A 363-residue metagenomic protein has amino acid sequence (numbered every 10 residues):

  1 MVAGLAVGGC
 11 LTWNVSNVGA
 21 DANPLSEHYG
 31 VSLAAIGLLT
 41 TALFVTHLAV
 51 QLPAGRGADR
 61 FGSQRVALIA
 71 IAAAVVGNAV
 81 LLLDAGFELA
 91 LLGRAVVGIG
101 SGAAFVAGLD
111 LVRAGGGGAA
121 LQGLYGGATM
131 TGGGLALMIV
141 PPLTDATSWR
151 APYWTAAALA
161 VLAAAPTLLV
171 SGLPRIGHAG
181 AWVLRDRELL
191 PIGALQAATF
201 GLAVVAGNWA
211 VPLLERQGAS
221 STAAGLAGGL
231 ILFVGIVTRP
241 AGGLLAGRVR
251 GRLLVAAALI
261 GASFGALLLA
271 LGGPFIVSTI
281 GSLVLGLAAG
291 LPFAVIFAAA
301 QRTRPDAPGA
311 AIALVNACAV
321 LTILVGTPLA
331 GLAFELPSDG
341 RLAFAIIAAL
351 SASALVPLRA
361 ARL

Functional and structural regions predicted by a protein language model:
V18-G19, E188-I236: Extracytoplasmic gate region of multi-pass secondary transporters
G30, G62, L83-E88, G272-G273: Helix-breaking motifs and short loop linkers at transmembrane-helix boundaries and internal kinks in secondary membrane
A49-A85: Conserved MFS/SLC helix-loop-helix module at the cytosolic interface between two early adjacent transmembrane helices
V50-G62, T238-R250, F334-E335: Helix-to-loop junctions at the C-terminal end of transmembrane segments in multipass secondary transporters
L89, G117-G118, G123-S171: Helix-loop-helix hairpin linking two adjacent transmembrane segments in secondary transporters
G93-T129: Cytoplasmic helix-loop-helix junction between adjacent transmembrane helices in 12-TM secondary transporters
R250-I296: C-terminal transmembrane helical hairpin of 12-TM major facilitator-type secondary transporters
D306-D339: A late C-terminal transmembrane helix in Major Facilitator Superfamily
